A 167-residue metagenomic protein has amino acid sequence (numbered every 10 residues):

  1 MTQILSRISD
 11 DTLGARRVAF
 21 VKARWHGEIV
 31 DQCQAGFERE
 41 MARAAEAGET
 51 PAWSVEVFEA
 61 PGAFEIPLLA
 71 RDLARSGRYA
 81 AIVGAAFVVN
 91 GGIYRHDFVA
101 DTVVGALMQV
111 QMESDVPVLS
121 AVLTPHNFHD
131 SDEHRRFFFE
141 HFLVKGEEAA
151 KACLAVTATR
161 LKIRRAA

Functional and structural regions predicted by a protein language model:
I8-V57: Glycine-rich phosphate/diphosphate-binding loop of Rossmann-like nucleotide-binding domains
R24-W25, A86-V88, V122-F128: Short, ordered loop/turn segments at secondary-structure junctions
G27, D31, A35, A60-F64 (+3 more regions): Electropositive phosphate-/nucleotide-binding environments in soluble metabolic enzymes
A35, F64-R71, R75, E147 (+1 more regions): Amphipathic, non-transmembrane alpha-helical secondary structure
A44-S76: Active-site rim loops that border cofactor/substrate pockets in soluble metabolic enzymes
V57, A80-A85, P117-T124: Short beta-strand segments at enzyme active-site cores
E65-L107, Q111: Glycine-rich phosphate-binding loop
R95-A167: C-terminal binding/interaction regions
